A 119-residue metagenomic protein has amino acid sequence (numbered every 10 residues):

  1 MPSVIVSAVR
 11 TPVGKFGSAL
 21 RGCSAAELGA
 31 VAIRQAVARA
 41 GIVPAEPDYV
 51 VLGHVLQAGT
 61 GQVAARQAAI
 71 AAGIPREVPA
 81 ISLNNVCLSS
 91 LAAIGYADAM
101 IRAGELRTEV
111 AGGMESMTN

Functional and structural regions predicted by a protein language model:
M1-P2, K15-E46, G61-N119: Acyl-thioester C-C bond-transforming condensing/cleaving domain
V9-V13: Short polar catalytic/cofactor-binding loops
V50-G53: Short glycine-rich or small-residue beta-strand-to-loop segments that form or flank ligand, phosphate, metal/Fe-S
